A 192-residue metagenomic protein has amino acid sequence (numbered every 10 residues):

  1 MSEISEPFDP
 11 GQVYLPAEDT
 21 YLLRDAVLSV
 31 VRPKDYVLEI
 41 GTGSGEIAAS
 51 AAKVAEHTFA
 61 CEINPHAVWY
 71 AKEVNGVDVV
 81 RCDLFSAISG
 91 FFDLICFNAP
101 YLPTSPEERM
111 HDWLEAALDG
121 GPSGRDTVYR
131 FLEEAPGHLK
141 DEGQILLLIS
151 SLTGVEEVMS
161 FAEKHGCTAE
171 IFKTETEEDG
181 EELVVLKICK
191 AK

Functional and structural regions predicted by a protein language model:
M1-K192: Auxiliary N-terminal substrate/complex-recognition segments of SAM-dependent methyltransferases
